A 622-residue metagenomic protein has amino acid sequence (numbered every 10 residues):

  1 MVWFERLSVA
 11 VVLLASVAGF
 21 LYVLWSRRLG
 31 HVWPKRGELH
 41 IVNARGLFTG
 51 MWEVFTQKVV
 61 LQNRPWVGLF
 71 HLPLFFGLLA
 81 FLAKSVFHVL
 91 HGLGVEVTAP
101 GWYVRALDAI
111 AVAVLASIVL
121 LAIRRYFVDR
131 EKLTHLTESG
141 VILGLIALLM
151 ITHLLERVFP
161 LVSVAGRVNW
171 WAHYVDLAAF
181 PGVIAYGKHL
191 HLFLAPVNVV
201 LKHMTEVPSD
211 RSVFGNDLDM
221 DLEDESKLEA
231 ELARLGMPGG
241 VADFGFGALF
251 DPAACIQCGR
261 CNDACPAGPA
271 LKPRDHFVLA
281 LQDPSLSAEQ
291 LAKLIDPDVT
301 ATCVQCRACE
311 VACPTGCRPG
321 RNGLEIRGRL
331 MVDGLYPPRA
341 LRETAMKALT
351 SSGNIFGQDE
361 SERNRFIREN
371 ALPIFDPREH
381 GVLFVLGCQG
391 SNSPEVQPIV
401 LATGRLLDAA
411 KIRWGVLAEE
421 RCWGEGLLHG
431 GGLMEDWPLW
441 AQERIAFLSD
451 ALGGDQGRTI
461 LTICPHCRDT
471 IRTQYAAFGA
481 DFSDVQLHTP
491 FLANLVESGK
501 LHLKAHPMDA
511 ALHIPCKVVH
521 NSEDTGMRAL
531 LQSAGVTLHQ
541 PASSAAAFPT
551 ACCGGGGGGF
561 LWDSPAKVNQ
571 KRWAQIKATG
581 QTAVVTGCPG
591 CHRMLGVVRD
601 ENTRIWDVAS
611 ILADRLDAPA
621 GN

Functional and structural regions predicted by a protein language model:
V2-L120, D243-G245, P252, V278-C422 (+2 more regions): Iron-sulfur-cluster electron-transfer modules
V11-G19, L115, I146-M150, R167-E206: Alpha-helical membrane-embedded segments
G19-E38, H91, L120-G140, L155-V162 (+3 more regions): Juxtamembrane/interface segments at transmembrane-helix termini
L39-H40, N63-G68, T98-A106, F127-L148 (+2 more regions): Membrane-interface segments at loop-to-transmembrane junctions
L72-L82, I142-E156: Hydrophobic alpha-helical membrane-insertion segments
A147-T152, P160-G166, S209-M237, P319-N622: Iron-sulfur cluster-binding electron-transfer modules in prokaryotic oxidoreductases
P181-V299: Ferredoxin-type iron-sulfur electron-transfer modules and their immediate structural context
C255-C261, C265, C306-C309, G555-G559: Cysteine-cluster motifs in flexible loop/terminal segments that predominantly coordinate metals
